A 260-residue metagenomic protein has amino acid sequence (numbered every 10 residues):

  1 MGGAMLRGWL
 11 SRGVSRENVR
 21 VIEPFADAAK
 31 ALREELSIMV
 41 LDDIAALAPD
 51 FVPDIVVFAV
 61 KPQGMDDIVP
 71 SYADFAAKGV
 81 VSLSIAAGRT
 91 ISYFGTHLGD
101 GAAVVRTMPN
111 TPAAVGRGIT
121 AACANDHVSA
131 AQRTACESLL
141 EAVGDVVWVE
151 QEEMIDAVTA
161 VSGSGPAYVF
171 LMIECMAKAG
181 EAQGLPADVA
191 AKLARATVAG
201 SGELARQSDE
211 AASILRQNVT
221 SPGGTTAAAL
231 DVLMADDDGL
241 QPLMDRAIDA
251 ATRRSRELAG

Functional and structural regions predicted by a protein language model:
M1-A45, I55, G118, E181-Q183: NAD(P)+-binding Rossmann beta1-loop-alpha1 motif at the extreme N-terminus of oxidoreductases
V19, A29, L47, P186-L193 (+1 more regions): Small-residue helix-packing motif on alpha-helices
A26, L36, I44-A122, D126: Rossmann-like NAD(P)(H) cofactor-binding subdomain of soluble oxidoreductases
F75, Y93-A103, I119-A157, Y168-Q207 (+1 more regions): Internal alpha-helical scaffold of NAD(P)-dependent oxidoreductase catalytic cores
V105, M154-A160, A212-Q217: Short pre-catalytic strand/loop immediately N-terminal to key active-site residues, enriched for Gly-Thr
R195-G260: NAD(P)-dependent Rossmann-like dehydrogenase/reductase catalytic/cofactor-binding core
